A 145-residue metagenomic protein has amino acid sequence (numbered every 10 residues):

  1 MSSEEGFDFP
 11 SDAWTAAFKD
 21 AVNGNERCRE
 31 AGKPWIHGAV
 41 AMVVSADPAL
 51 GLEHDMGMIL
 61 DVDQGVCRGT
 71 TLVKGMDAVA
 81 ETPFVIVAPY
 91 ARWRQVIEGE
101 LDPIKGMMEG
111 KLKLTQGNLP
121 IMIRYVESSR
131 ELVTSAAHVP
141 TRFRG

Functional and structural regions predicted by a protein language model:
M1-G145: Feature captures hydrophobic
